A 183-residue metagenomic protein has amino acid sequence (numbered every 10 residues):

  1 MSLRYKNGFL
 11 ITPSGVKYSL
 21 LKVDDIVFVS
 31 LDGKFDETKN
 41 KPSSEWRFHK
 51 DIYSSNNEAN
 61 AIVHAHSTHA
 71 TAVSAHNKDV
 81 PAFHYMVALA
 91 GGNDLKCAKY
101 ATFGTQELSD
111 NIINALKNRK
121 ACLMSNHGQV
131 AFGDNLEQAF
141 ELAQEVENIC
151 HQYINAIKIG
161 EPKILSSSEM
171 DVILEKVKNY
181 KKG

Functional and structural regions predicted by a protein language model:
M1-G183: Glycine-rich flexible loops
